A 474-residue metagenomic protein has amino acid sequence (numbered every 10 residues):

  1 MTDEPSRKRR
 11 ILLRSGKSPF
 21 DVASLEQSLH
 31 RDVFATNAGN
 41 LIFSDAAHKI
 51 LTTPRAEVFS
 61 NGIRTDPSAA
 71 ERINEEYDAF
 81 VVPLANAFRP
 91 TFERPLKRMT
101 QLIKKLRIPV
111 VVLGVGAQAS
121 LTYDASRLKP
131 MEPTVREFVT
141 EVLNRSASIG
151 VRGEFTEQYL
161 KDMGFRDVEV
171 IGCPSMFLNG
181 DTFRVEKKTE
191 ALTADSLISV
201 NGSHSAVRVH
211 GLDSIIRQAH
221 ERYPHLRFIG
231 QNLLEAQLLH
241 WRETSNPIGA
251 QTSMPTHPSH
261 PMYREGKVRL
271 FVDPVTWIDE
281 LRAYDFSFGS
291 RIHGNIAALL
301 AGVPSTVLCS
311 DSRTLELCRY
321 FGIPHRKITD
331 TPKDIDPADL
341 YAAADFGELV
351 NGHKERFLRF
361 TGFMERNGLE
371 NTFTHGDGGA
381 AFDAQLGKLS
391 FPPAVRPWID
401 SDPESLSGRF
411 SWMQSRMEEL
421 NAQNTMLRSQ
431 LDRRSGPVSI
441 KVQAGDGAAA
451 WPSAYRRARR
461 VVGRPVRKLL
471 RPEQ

Functional and structural regions predicted by a protein language model:
M1-L470: Active-site anion-handling motifs in enzyme catalytic cores
